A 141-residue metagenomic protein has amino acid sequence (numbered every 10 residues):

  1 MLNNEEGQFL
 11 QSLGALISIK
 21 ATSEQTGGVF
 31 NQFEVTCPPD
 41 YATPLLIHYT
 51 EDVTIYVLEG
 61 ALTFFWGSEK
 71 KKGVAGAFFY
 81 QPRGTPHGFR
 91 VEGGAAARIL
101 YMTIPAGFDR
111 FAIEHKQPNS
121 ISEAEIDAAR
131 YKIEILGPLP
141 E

Functional and structural regions predicted by a protein language model:
M1-N31, H115-E141: A short, N-terminal "cap"/entry segment at the start of jelly-roll beta-barrel domains of the cupin/DSBH fold
L2-N3, S68-P86: Short acidic-glycine-tyrosine-enriched beta hairpin
S18-I19, F33-H48: Conserved short histidine dyad/triad with adjacent acidic residue
Y41-T43, G60-F65, F78: Short beta-strand segments in beta-sandwich/barrel cores
T50-L62, G67: Glycine- and acidic-residue-biased ligand/ion/polar-headgroup-sensing regions
T63, A75, R83-F108: Ligand-binding loop in jelly-roll beta-barrel domains
M102-P105, R110-S122: A hydrophobic/aromatic-rich effector-binding and dimerization subdomain of bacterial HTH-type transcriptional regulators
